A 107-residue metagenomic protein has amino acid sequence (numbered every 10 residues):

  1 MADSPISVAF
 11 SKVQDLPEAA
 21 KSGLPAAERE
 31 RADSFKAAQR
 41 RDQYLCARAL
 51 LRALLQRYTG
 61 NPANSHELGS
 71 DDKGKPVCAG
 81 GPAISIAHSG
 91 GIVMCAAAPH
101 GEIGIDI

Functional and structural regions predicted by a protein language model:
M1-I107: Core catalytic alpha/beta fold that binds nucleotide/phospho-ligands
